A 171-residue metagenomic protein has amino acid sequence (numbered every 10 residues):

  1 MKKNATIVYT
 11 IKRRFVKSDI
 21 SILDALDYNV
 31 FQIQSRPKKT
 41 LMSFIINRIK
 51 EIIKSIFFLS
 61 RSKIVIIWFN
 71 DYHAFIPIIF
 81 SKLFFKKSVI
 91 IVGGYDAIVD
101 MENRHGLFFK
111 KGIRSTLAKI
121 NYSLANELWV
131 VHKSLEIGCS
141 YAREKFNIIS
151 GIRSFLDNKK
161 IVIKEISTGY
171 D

Functional and structural regions predicted by a protein language model:
M1-P37, E127: N-terminal subdomain of nucleotide-sugar transferases
K12, F69-D71, V131-S134: Helix N-cap/beta->alpha junction signal
F15-K17, H73-P77: Short, well-ordered alpha-helical microsegments
F31-K54, F58, I67, D71 (+1 more regions): A short, charged, and often flexible helix/loop element on the N-terminal side of the glycosyltransferase catalytic
I46-K50, I98-I120, Y141-F146: Nucleotide-sugar donor phosphate/pyrophosphate-binding loop at the beta->alpha transition of glycosyltransferases
S55-A74, K86-I91, E127: Short N-terminal targeting/anchoring amphipathic segment
S81-D100, L128-V130: Active-site proximal beta-strand in glycosyltransferases
S115, K119-D171: A short, active-site helix/loop in glycosyltransferases that binds the activated sugar's phosphate group
